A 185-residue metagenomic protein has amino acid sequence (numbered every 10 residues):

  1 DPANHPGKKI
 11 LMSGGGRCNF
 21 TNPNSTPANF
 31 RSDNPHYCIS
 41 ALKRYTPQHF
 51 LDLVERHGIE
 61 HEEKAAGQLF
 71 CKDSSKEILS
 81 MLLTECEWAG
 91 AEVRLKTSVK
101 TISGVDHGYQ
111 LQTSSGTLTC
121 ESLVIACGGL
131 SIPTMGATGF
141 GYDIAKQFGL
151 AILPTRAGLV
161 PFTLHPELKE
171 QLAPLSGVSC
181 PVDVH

Functional and structural regions predicted by a protein language model:
D1-N4, N24, H57-G58, T97: Short glycine-rich, polar/acidic loop-and-turn segments at beta strand-coil junctions
P2, M12, K76-E77, M81-H185: Predominantly flavin-linked oxidoreductase catalytic cores and closely associated redox partners
H5-K9: Short N-terminal binding/cap micro-motifs at the start of the first secondary-structure element
I10, R17-N19, F70, S131-I132: Short, flexible micro-motifs
L11, G15-R17, P23-S25, P35 (+4 more regions): Short capping/connector residues at structural and topological boundaries
G15-A65: Glycine-rich active-site loop/strand segments that organize a redox cofactor
Y37-A41, Q68-D73, C127-M135: Flexible, glycine/proline-enriched loop segments at strand-loop-helix junctions that form or flank small-ligand binding
Y45-E55, A65-A89: An accessory alpha-helical subdomain
